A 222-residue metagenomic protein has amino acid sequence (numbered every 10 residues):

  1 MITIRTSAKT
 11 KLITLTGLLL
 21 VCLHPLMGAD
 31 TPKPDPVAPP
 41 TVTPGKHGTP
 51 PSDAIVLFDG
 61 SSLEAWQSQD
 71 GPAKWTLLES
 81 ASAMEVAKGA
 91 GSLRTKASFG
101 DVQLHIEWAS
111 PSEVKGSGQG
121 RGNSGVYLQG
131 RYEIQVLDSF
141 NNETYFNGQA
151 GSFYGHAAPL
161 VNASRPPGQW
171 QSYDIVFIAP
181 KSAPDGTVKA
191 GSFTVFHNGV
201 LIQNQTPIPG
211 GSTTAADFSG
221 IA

Functional and structural regions predicted by a protein language model:
I2-T16: Bacterial N-terminal signal peptides that target proteins for export
I13-P25: Bacterial N-terminal signal peptides
L26-A222: Carbohydrate-interacting regions of secretory-pathway proteins
